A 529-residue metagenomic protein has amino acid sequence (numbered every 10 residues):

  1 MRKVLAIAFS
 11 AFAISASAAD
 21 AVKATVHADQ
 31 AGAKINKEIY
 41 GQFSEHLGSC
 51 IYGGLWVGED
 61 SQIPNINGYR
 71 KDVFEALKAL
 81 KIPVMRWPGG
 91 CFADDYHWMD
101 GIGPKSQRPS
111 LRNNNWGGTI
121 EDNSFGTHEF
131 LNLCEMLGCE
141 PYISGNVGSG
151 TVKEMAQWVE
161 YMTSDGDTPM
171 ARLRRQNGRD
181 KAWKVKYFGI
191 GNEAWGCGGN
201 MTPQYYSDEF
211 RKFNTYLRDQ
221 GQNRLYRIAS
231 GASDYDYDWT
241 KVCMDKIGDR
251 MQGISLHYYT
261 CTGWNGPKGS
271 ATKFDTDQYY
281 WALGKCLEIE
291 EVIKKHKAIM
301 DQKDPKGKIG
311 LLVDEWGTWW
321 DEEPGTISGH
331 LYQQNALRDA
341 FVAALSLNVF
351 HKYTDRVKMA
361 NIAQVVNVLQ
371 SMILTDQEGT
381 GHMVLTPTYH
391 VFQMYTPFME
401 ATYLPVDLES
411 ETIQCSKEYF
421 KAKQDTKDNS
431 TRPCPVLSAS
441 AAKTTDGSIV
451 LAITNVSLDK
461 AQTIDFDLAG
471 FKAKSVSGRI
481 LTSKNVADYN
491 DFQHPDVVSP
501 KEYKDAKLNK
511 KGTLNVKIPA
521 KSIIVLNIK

Functional and structural regions predicted by a protein language model:
M1-V4: Positively charged n-region of N-terminal signal peptides that target proteins for export
A6-A8, Q220: Short helix-onset patch at the extreme N-terminus, typifying the N->h transition of secretory signal peptides
F9-S17: Hydrophobic h-region of N-terminal signal peptides that target proteins for export in Gram-negative bacteria
S10, G126, F274-D277: Alpha-helix capping and helix-coil boundary motifs
A18-G253, C286-E322, T326-K529: Non-catalytic accessory regions flanking glycosidase/transglycosidase catalytic cores in CAZymes
L256: Histidine-centered catalytic micro-motifs
Y259-Y280, T326: Active-site His/acidic residue clusters
L283: Gly/Pro-rich active-site loop or hairpin
